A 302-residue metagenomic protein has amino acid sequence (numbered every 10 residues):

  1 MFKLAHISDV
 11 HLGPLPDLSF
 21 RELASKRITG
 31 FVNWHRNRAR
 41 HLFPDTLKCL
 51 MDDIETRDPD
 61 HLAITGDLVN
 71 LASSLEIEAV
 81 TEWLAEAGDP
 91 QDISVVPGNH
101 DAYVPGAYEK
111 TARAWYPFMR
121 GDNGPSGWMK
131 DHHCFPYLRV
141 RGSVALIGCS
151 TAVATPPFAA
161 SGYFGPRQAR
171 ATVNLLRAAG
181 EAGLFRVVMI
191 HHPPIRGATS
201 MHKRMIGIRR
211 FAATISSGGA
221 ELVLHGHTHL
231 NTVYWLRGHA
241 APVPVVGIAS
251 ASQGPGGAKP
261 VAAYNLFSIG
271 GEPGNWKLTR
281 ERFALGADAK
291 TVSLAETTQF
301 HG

Functional and structural regions predicted by a protein language model:
M1-E78: N-terminal active-site segment of His-dependent metallophosphoesterases
H6-S8, H61-D67, I93-N99, S150 (+3 more regions): Active-site neighborhood of phospho(di)ester-bond hydrolases with catalytic His/Asp-centered motifs
H11-P14, N70-S73, N99-A107, A154-F158 (+3 more regions): Active-site environment of divalent metal-dependent phosphoester hydrolases
G66-A85, Y103-G124, A198-R204, T232-A241 (+1 more regions): Metal-dependent catalytic neighborhoods of phosphoester/phosphodiester hydrolases
E78-A171: Extended active-site neighborhood of metal-dependent phosphoesterases/phosphodiesterases
A85, S200-P273: Conserved beta-sheet core of the metallophosphoesterase superfamily
T155-Y163, A179-E221, T228: Active-site-proximal segments of metal-dependent phosphoesterases and phosphodiesterases across multiple
I269-G302: A short C-terminal boundary segment appended to hydrolase-like catalytic domains
